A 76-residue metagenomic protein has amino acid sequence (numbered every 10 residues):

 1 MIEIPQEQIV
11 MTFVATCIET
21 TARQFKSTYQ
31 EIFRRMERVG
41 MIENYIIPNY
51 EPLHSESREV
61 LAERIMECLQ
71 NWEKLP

Functional and structural regions predicted by a protein language model:
M1-Q6, E43, W72: Short, charge-rich amphipathic segments
I2-Y29: N-terminal acidic leader/helix
I9-T12, Y29-E31, C68-P76: Generic hydrophobic segment detector
I9-V10, I46, R58-V60: Charged, low-complexity, helix-prone segments enriched in Lys/Glu/Asp/Gln
A22-Q24, T28-L53: Amphipathic, hydrophobic secondary-structure cores in small proteins
Y50-P76: Long, compositionally biased
